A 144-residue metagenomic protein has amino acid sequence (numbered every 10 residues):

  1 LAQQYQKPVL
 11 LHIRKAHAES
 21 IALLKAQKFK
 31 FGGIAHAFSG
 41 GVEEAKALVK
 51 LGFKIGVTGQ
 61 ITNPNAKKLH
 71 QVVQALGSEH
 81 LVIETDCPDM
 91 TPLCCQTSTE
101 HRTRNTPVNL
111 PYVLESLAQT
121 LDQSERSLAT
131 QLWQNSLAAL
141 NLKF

Functional and structural regions predicted by a protein language model:
L1, P107-F144: Mid-to-C-terminal alpha-helical segments outside catalytic/metal-binding sites
L1-I83: Catalytic pocket-lining loop regions of alpha/beta-barrel enzymes, especially the amidohydrolase/enolase/GH5 lineages
I13, A37, T62, Q74 (+3 more regions): Alpha-helix initiation/capping motif
L23, L93, A139: Residues that scaffold the ATP/ADP-binding catalytic core of kinase and kinase-like folds
I55, D89, A138: Active-site micro-motifs of SAM-dependent methyltransferase domains
Q71-L81, Q96, V108-T120: Ligand-binding grooves and catalytic loops that recognize ribose/phosphate and carbohydrate rings, and esterified lipid
E79-E100, T106: Short acidic/histidine-rich active-site segments
